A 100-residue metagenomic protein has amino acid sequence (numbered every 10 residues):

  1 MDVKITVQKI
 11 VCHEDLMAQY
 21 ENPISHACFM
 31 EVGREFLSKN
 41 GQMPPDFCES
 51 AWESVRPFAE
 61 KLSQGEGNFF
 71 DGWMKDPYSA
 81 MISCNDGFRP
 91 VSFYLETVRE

Functional and structural regions predicted by a protein language model:
D2, M30-F36, E49, S63: Exposed, flexible binding/inhibitory loops of compact, secreted disulfide-stabilized domains
D2-M17: Short, basic/aromatic beta-hairpin or loop at an interaction surface
D2-T6, E35-L37, S92-Y94: Ser/Thr- (and often Asn-) enriched beta-sheet segments in non-cytosolic proteins
Q8-C12, G41-M43, G87, V98-E100: Generic structural motif
H13, S50, F58: Catalytic cores and adjacent flexible loops of soluble metabolic enzymes that perform enolate/carbanion chemistry on
Q19-M43: Short, flexible N-terminal segments of the mature chain
M43-S54: Short, Lys/Arg- and Gly-enriched loop/turn segments at beta-strand edges
V55-E100: Short, compact, well-ordered microdomains
